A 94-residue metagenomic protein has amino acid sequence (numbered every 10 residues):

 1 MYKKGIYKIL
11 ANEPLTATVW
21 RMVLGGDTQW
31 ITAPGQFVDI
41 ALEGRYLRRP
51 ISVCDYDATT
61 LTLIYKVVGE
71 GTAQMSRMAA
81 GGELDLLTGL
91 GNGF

Functional and structural regions predicted by a protein language model:
Y2-G82: Ferredoxin-reductase
T88-F94: A short, basic/flexible loop-to-alpha-helix module at the beginning of a structural domain
